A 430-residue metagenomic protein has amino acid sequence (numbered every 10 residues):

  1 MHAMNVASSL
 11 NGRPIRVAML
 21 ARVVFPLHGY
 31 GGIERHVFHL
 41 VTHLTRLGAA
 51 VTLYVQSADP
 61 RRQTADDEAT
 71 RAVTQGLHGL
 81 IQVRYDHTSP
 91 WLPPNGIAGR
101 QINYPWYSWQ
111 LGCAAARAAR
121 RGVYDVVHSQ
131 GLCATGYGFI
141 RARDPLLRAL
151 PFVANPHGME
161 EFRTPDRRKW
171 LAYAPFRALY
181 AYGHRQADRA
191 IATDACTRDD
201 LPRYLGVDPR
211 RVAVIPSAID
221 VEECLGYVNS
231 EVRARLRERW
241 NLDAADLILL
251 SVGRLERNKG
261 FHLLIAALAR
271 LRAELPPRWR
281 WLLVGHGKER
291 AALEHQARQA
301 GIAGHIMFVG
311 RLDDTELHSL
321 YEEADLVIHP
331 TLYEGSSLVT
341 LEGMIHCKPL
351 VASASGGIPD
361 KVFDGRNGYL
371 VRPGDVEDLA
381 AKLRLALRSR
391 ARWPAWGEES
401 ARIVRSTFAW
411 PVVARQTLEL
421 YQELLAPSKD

Functional and structural regions predicted by a protein language model:
R35, L247-R270, W281, K288-E294 (+1 more regions): A conserved mid-protein helix/loop that constitutes part of the nucleotide-sugar donor-binding site
N103-A116, Y124-E161: An aromatic- and histidine-rich active-site surface loop
A172-A190: Membrane-proximal helix-turn-helix segments that form the acceptor-binding/catalytic region of lipid-linked
C196, A218: Carbohydrate-associated surface elements
E294-L312: Nucleotide-activated donor-binding/catalytic signature segment of Leloir-type glycosyltransferases, i.e., the conserved
R311-L312, S319-A324: Short alpha-helical donor nucleotide-sugar binding micro-motif in glycosyltransferases
L332: Aromatic "clamp/platform" in nucleotide-sugar-dependent glycosyltransferases that forms part of the donor/acceptor
P349-A352: Short hydrophobic beta-strand element within catalytic cores of glycosyltransferases and related nucleotide-activated
